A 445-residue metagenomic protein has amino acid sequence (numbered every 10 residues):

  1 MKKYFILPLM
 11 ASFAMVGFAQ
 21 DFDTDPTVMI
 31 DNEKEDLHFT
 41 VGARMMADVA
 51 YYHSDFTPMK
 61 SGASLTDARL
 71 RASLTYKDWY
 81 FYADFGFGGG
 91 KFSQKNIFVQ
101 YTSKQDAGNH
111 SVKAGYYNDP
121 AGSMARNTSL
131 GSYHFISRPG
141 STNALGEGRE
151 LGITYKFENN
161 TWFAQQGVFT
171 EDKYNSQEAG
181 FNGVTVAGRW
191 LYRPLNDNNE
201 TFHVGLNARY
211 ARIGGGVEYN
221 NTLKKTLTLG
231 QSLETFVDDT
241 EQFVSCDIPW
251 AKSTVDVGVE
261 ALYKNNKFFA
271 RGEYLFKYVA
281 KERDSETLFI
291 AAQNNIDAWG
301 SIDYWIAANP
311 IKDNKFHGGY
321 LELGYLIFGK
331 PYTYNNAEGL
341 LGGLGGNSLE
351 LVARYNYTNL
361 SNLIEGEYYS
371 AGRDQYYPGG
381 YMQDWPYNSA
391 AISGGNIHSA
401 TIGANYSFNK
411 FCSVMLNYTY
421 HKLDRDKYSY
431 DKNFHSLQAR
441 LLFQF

Functional and structural regions predicted by a protein language model:
M1-D23: Bacterial Sec-dependent N-terminal signal peptides
P8, T170, F276: Residues that line or immediately flank small-molecule/substrate-binding pockets and catalytic motifs
A14-M15, W79, S285: Hydrophobic alpha-helical membrane context
T27-H53, T57-G214, Y320-K330, A337-G343 (+1 more regions): Outer membrane beta-barrel
D55-T57, K224-F445: Outer-membrane beta-barrel pore domains
M124-S129, I136, G214-E241: Acidic/polar loop-and-plug regions of large Gram-negative outer-membrane beta-barrel proteins
